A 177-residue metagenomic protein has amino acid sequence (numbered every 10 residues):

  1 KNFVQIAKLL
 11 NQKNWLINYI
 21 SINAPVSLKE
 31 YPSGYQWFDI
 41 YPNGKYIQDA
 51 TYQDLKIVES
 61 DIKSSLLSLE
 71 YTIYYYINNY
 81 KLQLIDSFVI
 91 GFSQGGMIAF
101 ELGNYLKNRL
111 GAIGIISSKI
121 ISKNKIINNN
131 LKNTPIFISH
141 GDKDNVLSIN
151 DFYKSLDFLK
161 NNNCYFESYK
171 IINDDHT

Functional and structural regions predicted by a protein language model:
K1-L82: Serine-hydrolase catalytic machinery in alpha/beta-hydrolase-like enzymes
N2, N145-D151: Conserved alpha/beta-hydrolase "acid-adjacent" motif
Q5, E101-Y105: Active-site signature of alpha/beta-hydrolase-fold catalytic machinery across serine- and Asp/Cys-nucleophile hydrolases
N18, N108-I121: A conserved short beta-strand
V89-G91, I116, S139: Short beta-strand immediately N-terminal to the catalytic nucleophile in serine-hydrolase-like folds
I90-G95, A99: Gly/Ala-rich beta-loop-alpha elbow adjacent to hydrolase catalytic centers
F137-H140, D144: Short beta-strand/loop motif that positions the catalytic acidic residue of the alpha/beta-hydrolase fold
N150-T177: C-terminal catalytic histidine-bearing segment of alpha/beta-hydrolase fold enzymes
